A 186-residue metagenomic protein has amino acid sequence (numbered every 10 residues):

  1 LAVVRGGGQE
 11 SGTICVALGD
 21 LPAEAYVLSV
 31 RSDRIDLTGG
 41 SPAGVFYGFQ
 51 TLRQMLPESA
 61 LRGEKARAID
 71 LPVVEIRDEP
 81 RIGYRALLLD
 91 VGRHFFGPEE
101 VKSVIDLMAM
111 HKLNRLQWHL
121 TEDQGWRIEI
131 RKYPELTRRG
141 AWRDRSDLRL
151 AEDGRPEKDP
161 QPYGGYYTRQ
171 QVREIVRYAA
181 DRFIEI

Functional and structural regions predicted by a protein language model:
L1-Y84: Contiguous, structured surface segment used for ligand recognition
T38-G39, R85-P98, G154-R169: The substrate-binding groove and active-site-proximal loops of carbohydrate-active enzymes, especially glycoside
S41, L87, M108, I186: Conserved, mostly hydrophobic/aromatic
V45, V101, T168, V172: Aromatic/hydrophobic pocket-lining residues that form the small-molecule binding cavity in soluble enzyme cores
V73-F96, S103, A109-H111: An acidic-aromatic substrate-binding cleft motif
P80, Q124-D181: Aromatic- and acidic-residue-enriched carbohydrate-binding clefts of CAZyme catalytic domains
Y84-L88, R115-Q117, F183-E185: Structural preference for beta-strand elements that scaffold enzyme active sites
K102-D123: Catalytic domains of carbohydrate-active enzymes, especially glycoside hydrolases
